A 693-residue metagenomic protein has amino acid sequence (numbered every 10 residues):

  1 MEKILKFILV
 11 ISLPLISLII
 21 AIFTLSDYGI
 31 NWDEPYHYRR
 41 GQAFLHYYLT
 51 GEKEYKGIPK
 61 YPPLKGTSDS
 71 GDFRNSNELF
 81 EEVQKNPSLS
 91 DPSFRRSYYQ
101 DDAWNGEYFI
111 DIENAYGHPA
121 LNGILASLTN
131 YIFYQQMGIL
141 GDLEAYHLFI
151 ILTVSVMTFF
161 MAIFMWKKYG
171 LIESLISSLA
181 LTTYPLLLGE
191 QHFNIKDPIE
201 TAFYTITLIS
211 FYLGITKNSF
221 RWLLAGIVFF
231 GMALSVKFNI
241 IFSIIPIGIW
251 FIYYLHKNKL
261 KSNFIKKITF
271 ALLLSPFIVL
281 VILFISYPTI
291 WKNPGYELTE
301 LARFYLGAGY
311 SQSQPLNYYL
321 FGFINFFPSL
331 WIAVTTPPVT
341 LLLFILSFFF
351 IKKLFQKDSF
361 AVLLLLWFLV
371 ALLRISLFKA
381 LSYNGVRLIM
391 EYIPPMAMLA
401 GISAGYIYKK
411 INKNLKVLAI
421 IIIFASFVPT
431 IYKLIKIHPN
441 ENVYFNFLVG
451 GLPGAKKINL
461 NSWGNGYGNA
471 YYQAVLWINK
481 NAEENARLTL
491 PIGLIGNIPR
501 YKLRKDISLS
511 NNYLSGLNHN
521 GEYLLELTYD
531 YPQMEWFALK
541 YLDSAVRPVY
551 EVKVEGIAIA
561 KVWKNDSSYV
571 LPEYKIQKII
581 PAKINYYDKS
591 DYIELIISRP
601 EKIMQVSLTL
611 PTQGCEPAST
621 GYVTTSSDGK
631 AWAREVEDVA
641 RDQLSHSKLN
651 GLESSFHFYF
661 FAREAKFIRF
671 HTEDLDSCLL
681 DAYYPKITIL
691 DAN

Functional and structural regions predicted by a protein language model:
K6, L140, V156-T183, R221 (+4 more regions): Transmembrane-helix signature of polytopic, membrane-embedded enzymes that assemble or transfer cell-envelope glycans
F23, S177, W222-K237, W331 (+1 more regions): Membrane-interface alpha helices of multi-pass inner-membrane proteins
W32, Y146-T153, I172-T183, L187-I206 (+4 more regions): Multi-pass, polyprenyl lipid-linked donor-dependent membrane glycosyltransferases
Y47-T50, P63-D101, A115-I124, M232 (+7 more regions): Transmembrane-lumen/periplasm boundary regions of multi-pass, lipid-linked membrane glycan transferases
A145-I172, I206, S210, K352: Transmembrane-helix motifs of polytopic, lipid-linked glycan transferases
K168, T207-L223, A233: Membrane-interface transmembrane helices that cradle and orient dolichyl/undecaprenyl
D197-T201, A233-F238, F242-I245, W331-L343 (+2 more regions): Hydrophobic/aromatic-rich transmembrane helices and adjacent perimembrane loops
G454-N693: C-terminal luminal/periplasmic domains and tails of membrane-associated envelope-modifying transferases
